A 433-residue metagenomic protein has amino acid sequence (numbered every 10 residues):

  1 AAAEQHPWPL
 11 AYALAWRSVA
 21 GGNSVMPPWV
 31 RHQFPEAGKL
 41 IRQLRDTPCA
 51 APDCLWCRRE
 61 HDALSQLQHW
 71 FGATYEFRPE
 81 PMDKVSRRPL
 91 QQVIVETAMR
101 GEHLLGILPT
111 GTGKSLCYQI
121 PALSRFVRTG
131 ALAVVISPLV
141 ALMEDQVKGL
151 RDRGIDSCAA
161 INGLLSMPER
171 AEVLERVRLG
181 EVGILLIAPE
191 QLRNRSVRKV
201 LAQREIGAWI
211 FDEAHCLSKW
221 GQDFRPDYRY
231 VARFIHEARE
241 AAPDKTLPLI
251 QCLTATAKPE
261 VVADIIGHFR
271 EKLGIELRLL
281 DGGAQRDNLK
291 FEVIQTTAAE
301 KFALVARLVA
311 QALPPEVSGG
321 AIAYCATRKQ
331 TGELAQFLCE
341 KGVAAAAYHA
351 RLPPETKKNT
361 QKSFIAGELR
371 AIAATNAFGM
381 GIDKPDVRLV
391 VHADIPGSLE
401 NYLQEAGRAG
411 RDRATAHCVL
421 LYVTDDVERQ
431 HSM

Functional and structural regions predicted by a protein language model:
A1-A63: N-terminal accessory nucleic-acid engagement/regulatory domains that precede and modulate ATP-driven motor cores
G38, R45-E76, P89, V93 (+5 more regions): Helicase motor core with emphasis on the C-terminal RecA-like subdomain
Q68, E80-D83: An intrinsically disordered, low-complexity acidic/polar region
V85-R87: Conserved SAM-binding loop and adjacent beta-strand
A141: Conserved Rossmann-like nucleotide-cofactor binding loop
